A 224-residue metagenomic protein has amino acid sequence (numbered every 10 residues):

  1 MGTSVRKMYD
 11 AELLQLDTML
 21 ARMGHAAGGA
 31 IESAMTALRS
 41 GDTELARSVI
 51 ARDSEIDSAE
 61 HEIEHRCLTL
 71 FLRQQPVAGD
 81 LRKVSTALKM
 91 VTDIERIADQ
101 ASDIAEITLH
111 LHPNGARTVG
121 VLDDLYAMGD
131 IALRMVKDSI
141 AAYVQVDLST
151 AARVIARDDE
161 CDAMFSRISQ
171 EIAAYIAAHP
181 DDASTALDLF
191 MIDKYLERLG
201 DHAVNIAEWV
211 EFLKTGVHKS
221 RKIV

Functional and structural regions predicted by a protein language model:
M1-V224: Cytosolic, long alpha-helical scaffolding segments
